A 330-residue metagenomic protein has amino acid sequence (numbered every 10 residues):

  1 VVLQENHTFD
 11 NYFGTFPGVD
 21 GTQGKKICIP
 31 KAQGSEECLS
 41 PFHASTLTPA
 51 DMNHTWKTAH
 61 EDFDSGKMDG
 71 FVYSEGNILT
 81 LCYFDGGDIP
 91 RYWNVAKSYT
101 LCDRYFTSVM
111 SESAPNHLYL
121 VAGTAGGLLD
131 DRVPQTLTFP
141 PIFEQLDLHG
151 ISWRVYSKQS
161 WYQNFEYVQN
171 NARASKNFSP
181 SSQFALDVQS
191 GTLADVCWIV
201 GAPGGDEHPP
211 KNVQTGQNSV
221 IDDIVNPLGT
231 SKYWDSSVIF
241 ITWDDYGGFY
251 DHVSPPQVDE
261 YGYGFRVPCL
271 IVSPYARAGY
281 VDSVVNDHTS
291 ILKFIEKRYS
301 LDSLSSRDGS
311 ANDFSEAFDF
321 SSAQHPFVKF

Functional and structural regions predicted by a protein language model:
V1-F330: N-terminal pro-sequences and low-complexity stem/linker regions of secreted or lumenal proteins
